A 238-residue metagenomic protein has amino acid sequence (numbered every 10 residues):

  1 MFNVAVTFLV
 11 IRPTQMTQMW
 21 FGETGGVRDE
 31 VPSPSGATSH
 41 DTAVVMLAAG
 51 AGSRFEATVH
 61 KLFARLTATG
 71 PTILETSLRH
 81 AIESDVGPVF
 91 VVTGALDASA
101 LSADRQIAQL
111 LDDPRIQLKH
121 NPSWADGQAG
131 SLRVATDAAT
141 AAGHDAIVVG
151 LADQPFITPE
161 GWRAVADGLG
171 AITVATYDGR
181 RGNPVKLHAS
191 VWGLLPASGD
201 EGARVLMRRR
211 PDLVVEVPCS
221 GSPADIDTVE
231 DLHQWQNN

Functional and structural regions predicted by a protein language model:
V4-V6, V10: Acidic, Ala/Val/Gly-enriched low-complexity intrinsically disordered segments
I11, T17-H40, S198-N238: Conserved alpha/beta core of the MobA/IspD/sugar-nucleotide pyrophosphorylase nucleotidyltransferase superfamily
P34, S39-A98: N-terminal glycine-rich phosphate-binding loop and ensuing alpha1 helix
A43-V45, T69, I73-G87, S102 (+3 more regions): Structured catalytic core of nucleotide-sugar glycosyltransferases
L47-A49, V92, G150-L151, A175-D178 (+1 more regions): Short beta-strand segments
L62, R115-Q117, L213-V215: Conserved beta-strand segments of alpha/beta enzyme cores
G87-V91, A95-Q117: Acidic donor-binding segment of Leloir-type glycosyltransferases
R115-A189, G193-P196: Conserved beta-loop-beta/alpha segment of the NTase-like Rossmann-fold superfamily that binds/positions NTPs
